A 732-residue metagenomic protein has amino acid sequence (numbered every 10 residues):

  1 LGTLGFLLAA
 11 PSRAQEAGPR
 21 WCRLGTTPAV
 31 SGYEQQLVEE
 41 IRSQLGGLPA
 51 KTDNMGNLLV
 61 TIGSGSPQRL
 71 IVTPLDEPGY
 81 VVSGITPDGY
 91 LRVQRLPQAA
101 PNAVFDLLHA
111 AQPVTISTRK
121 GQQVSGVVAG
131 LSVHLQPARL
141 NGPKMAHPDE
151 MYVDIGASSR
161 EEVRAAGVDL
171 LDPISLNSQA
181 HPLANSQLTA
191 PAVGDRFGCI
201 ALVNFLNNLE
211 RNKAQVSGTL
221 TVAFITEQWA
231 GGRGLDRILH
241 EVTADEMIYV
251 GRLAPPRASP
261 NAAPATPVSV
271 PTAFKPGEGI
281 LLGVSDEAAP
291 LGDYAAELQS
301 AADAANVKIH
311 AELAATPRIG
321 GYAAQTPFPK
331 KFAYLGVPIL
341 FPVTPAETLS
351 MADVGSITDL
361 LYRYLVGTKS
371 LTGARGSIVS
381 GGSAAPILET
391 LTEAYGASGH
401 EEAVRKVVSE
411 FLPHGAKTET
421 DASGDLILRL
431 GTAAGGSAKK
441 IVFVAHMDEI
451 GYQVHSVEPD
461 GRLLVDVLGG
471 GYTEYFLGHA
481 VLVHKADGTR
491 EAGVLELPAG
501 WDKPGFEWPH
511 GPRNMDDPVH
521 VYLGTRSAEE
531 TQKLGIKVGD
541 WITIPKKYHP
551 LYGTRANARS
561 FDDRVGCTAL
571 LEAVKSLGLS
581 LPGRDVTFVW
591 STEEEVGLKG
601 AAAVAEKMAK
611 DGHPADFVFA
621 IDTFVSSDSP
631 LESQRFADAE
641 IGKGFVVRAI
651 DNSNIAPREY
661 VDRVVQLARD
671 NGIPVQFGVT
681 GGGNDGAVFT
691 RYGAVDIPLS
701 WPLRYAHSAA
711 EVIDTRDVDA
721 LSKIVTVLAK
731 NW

Functional and structural regions predicted by a protein language model:
G5-W732: N-terminal hydrophobic/helix-forming segments and targeting peptides
